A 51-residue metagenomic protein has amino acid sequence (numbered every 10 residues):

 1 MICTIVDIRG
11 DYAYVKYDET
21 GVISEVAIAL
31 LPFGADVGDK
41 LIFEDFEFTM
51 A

Functional and structural regions predicted by a protein language model:
M1-I8: Structural detector for short beta-strands of small beta-barrel domains
I8-G10, T20: Short strand-connecting beta-turns/loops that link adjacent beta-strands
D11-V15: Short aromatic-glycine-enriched beta-strand elements
G21-L30: A short macromolecule-binding patch
D45-A51: Short, Lys/Arg- and Gly-enriched loop/turn segments at beta-strand edges
